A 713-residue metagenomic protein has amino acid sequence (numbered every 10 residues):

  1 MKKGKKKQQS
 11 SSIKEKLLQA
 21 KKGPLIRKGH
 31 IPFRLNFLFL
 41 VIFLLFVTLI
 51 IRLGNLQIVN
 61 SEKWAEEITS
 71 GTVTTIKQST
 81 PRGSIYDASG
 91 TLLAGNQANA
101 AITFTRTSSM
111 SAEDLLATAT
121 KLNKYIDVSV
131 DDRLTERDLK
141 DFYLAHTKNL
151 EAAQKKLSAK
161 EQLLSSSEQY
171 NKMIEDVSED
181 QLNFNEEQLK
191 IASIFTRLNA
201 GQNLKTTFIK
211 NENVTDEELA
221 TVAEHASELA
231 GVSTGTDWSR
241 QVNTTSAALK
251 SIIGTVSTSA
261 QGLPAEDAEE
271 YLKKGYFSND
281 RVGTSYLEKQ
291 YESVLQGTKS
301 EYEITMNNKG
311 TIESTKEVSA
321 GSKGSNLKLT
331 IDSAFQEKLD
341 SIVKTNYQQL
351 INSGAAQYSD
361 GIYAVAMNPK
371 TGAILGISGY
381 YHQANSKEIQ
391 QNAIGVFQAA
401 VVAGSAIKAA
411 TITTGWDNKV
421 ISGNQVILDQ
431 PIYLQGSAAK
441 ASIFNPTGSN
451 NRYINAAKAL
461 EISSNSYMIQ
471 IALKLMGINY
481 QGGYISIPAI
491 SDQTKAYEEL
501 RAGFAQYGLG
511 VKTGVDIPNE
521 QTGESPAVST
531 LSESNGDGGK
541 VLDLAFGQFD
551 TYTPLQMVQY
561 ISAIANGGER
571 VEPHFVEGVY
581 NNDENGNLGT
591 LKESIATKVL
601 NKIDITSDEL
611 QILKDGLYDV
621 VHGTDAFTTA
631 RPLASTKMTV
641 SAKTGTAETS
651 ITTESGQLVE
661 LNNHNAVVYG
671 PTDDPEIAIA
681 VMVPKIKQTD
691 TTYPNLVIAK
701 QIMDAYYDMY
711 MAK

Functional and structural regions predicted by a protein language model:
K2-S293, K299-I312, A472-M476, E498-A502 (+1 more regions): Membrane-proximal periplasmic segments of bacterial cell-envelope enzymes, especially penicillin-binding proteins
A65-K77, E337-Q357: Short, basic/aromatic recognition patches
R82-I85, A230-S233, Q349, S353-M367: Short N-terminal helix-loop-first-beta-strand/juxtamembrane motif that initiates sensory/input modules
L92-G95, A100, T305-A320, I331 (+3 more regions): Beta-lactam-recognizing serine transpeptidase/beta-lactamase-like catalytic domain environment
E113-K124, A220, E224, K250 (+18 more regions): Solvent-exposed, polar/charged alpha-helical surfaces in well-ordered, non-transmembrane soluble domains, broadly
A400, G404-A406: Structural signature of Gram-negative outer-membrane beta-barrels, strongest in the C-terminal barrel of TonB-dependent
G586-N587, L591, K598, V697-K713: Short, gly/Ser/Thr-rich active-site loops of penicillin-recognizing serine hydrolases
P684-L696: A short acidic/glycine-rich loop-to-helix N-cap element
